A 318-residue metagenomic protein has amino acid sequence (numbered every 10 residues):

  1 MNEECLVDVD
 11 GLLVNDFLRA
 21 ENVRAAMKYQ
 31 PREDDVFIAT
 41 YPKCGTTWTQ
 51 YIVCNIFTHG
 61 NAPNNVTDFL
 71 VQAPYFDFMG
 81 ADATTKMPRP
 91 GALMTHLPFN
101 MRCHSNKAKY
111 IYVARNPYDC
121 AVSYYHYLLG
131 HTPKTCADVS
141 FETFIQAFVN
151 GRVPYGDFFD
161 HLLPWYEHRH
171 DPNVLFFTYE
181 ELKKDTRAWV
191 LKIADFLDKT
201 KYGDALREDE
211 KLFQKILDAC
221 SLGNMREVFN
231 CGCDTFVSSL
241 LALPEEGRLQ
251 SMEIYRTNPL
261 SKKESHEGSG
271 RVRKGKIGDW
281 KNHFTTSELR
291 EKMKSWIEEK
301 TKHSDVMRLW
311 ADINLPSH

Functional and structural regions predicted by a protein language model:
M1-F177, L197, Y202-G203, R256-H318: PAPS-dependent sulfotransferase catalytic domain
A39, H170-F196, E227, C231 (+2 more regions): Phosphate-binding beta-loop-alpha motif at adenosine-nucleotide cofactor sites
T47, Y51, L163, K184-L191 (+4 more regions): Amphipathic alpha-helical interface elements that mediate macromolecular binding in regulatory proteins
S140, T178, D185, D209 (+2 more regions): Helix N-cap and loop-to-helix transition residues
K199-D218, M225, H303-V306: Short, surface-exposed acidic
L212-K294: PAPS-dependent sulfotransferase catalytic core
